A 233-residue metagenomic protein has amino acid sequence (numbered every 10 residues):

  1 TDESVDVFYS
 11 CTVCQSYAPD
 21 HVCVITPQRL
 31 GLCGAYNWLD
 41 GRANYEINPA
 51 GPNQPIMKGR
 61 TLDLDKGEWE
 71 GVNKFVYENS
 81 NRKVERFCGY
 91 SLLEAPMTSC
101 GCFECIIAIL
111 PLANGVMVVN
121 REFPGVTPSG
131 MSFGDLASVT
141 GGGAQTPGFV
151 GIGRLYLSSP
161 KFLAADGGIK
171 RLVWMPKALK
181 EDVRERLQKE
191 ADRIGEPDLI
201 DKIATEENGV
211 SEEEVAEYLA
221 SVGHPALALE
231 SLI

Functional and structural regions predicted by a protein language model:
T1-I233: Cysteine-centered metal-binding/redox modules
